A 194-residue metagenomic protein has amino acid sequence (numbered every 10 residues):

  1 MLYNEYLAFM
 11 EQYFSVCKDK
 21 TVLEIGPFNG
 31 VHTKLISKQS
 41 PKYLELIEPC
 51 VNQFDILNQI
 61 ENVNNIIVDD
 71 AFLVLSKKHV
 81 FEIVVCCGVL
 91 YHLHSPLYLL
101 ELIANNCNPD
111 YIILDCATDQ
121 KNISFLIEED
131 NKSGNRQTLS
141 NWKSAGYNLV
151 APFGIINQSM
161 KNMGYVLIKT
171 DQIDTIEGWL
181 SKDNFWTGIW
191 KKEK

Functional and structural regions predicted by a protein language model:
L2-K18: Conserved alpha-helix/loop element of class I SAM-dependent methyltransferases that forms part of the SAM/SAH-binding
D19-F28: Conserved class I S-adenosyl-L-methionine
N29-N64, F72: Class I SAM-dependent methyltransferase SAM/SAH-binding core
L73-H79: Short conserved loop adjoining the S-adenosyl-L-methionine
V85: A conserved beta-strand element that flanks and buttresses the S-adenosyl-L-methionine
H92-I103: A short, conserved alpha-helix within the catalytic core of class I
I113-T138: Conserved class I S-adenosyl-L-methionine
A145-G164: Short alpha-helix
